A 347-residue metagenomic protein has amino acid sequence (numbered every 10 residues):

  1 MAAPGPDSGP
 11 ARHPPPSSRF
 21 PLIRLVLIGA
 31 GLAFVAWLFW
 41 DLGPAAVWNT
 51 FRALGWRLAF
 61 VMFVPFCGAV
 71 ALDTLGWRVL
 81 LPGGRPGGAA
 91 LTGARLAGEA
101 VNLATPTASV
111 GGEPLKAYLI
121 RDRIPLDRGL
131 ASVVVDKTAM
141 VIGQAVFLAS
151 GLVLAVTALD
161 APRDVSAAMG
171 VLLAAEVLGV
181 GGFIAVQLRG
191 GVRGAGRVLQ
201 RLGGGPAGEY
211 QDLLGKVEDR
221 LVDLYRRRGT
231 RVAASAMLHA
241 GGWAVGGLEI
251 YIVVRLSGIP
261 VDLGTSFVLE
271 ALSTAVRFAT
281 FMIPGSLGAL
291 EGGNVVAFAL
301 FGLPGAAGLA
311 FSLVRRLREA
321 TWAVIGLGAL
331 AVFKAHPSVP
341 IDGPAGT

Functional and structural regions predicted by a protein language model:
M1-L96, L154, D160-F278, A307-F311 (+1 more regions): Predominantly cytoplasmic-facing regulatory/coupling regions of multi-pass membrane proteins
L72, G111-G112, I142, V146 (+2 more regions): Residue positions within transmembrane alpha-helices of multi-pass solute transporters
R78-V79, E113-Y118, G292: Helix-loop junctions and terminal segments of transmembrane helices in multi-pass membrane transport/translocation
A89-G93, G112-E113, D122-V141, L303-V314: Membrane-interface alpha-helices at helix entry/exit sites of multi-pass transporters
L96-P114, L221: Short intracellular "coupling" helices and adjacent cytoplasmic loop segments at the cytosolic face of multi-pass
A100-T107, R255, A271-E291: Transmembrane alpha-helix interface/packing and boundary motifs in multi-pass membrane proteins, characterized by
L119-D127, S257, E291-A307: Interfacial segments of multi-pass membrane proteins
V134-L154: Hydrophobic alpha-helical transmembrane segments of ABC transporter permease domains
